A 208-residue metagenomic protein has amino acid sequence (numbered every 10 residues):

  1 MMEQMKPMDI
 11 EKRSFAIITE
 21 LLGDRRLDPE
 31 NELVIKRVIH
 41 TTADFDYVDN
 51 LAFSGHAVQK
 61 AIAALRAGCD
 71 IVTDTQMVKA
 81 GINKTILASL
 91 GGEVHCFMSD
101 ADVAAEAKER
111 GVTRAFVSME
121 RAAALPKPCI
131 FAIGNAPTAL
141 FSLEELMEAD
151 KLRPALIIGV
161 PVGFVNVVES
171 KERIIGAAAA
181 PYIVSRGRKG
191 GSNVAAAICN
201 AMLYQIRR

Functional and structural regions predicted by a protein language model:
M1-P29: Charged, compositionally biased N-terminal leader segments and the immediate start of the first structured element
I17-R25, T41-F45, A64-G68, T85 (+4 more regions): Change "in soluble alpha/beta enzymes" to "in soluble alpha/beta proteins
R26-H40: N-terminal glycine-rich anion-binding loops that anchor highly charged ligand groups
T41-D49, A104-A105: Short, basic, glycine/proline-bearing loop/turn elements
D49-A64: A short, well-structured juxtamembrane/interface segment
T75-M147, A155, P161-G163, K171: Conserved mixed alpha/beta catalytic, RNA-binding, or beta-rich assembly cores of soluble enzyme, regulatory
I158-V160, V184-S185: Thr-Gly-centered strand-to-loop micro-motif
V165-R208: C-terminal functional extensions of proteins
